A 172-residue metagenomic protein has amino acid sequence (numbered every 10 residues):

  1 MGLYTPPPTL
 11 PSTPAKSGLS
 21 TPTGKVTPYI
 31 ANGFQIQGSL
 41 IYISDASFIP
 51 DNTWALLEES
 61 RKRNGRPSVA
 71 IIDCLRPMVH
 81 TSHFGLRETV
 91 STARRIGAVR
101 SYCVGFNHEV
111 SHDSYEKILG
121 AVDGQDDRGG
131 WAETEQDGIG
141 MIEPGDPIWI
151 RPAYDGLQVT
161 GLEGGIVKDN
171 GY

Functional and structural regions predicted by a protein language model:
M1-L56, Y154-Y172: Core dinuclear metal-dependent hydrolase active-site scaffold
P50-Y172: Binuclear metal-ion centers of metallo-dependent hydrolases, dominated by the metallo-beta-lactamase
